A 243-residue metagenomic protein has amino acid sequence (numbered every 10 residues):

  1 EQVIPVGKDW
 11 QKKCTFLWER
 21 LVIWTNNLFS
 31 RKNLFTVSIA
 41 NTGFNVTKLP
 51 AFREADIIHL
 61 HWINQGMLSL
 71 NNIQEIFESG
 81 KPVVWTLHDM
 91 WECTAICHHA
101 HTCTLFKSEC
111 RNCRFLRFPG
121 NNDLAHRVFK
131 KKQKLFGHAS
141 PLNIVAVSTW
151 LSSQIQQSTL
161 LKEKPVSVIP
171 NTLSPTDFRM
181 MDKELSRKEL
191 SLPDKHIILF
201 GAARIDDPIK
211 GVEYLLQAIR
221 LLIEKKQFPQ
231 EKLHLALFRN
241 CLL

Functional and structural regions predicted by a protein language model:
E1-G7, R53, E78-P82, Q217-Q227: N-terminal subdomain of nucleotide-sugar transferases
E1-I57: A conserved catalytic-core segment of Leloir-type glycosyltransferases
T47-M67, P82-H88: Short N-terminal targeting/anchoring amphipathic segment
E75-E78, H98-T102, K134-S140, L161: A conserved, positively charged/aromatic
E78-V83, S140-L142, E163-K164, E231-L233: A short helix->loop->beta-strand "cap" motif at the edges of active sites that frequently abuts
E92, K107-K183, R187-P193, I197: Donor nucleotide-sugar binding/catalytic pocket of nucleotide-sugar-dependent glycosyltransferases
V145, E189-K210, L216-R220: Conserved donor-binding/catalytic core segment of Leloir-type glycosyltransferases
G201-I205, L216-Q217, E231-L243: Glycosyltransferase donor-sugar binding loop
